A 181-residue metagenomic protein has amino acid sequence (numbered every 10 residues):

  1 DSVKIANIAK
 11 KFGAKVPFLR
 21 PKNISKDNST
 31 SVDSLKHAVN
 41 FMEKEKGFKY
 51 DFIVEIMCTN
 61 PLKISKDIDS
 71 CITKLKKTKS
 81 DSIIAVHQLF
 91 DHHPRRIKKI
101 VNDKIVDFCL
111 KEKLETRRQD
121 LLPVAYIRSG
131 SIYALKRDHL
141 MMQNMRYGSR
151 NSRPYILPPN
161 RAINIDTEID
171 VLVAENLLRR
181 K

Functional and structural regions predicted by a protein language model:
V3, D138-H139, N160, I169: Alpha-helix/helix-capping structural signal
V3-V54, K63-K66, S70-T73: Short phosphate-binding loop-to-helix
K11, N40-E45, K77, M142-R146 (+1 more regions): Secondary-structure boundary motif
N23-D27, D91-H92, N160-I163: A short acidic, often aromatic-flanked loop/helix-cap motif at beta-alpha or helix-coil junctions that lines enzyme
D33, H37, P61-N151, I156: Conserved core of the sugar-phosphate nucleotidyltransferase
I56-C58: Active-site acidic Asp-centered loop
Y155-K181: Hydrophobic helical membrane-anchoring modules
